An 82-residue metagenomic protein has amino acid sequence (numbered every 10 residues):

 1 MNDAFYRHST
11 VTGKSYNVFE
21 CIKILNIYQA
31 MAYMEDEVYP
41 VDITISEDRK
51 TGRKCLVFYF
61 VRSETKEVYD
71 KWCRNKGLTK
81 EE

Functional and structural regions predicted by a protein language model:
M1-D3: Intrinsically disordered, low-complexity regulatory regions enriched in serine/threonine/proline and acidic residues
Y6-V38: N-terminal acidic leader/helix
M34-C55, Y59-V61: Acidic, low-complexity, intrinsically disordered interaction modules
V61-E67: Helix N-cap motif at beta-to-alpha junctions
V68-E82: Low-complexity intrinsically disordered segments
